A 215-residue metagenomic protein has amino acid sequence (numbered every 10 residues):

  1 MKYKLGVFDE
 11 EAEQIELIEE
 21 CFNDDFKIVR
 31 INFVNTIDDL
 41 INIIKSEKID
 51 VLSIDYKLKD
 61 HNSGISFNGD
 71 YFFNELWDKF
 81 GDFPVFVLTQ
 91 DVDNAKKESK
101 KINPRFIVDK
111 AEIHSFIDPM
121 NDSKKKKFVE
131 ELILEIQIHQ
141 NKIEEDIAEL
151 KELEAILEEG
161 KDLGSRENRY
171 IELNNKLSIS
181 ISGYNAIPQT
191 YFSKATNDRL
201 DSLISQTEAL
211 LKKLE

Functional and structural regions predicted by a protein language model:
K2-Q14, I18-F22: Conserved acidic segment of CheY-like receiver
E11-Q14, K57-S63, D91-N94, H114: Short acidic, S/G/P-rich loop/turn micro-motifs used as interaction or catalytic elements
N32-V51: Acidic, metal-coordinating helix/loop segments flanking the phosphotransfer/catalytic sites of two-component signaling
L52-W77: Conserved phosphotransfer microenvironments
F73-S99: A short, hydrophobic beta-strand element within the central beta-sheet of small alpha/beta folds
S99-I113: As written
A111-Q137: C-terminal output helix
L134-E215: C-terminal output/effector regions of signal-responsive regulators
